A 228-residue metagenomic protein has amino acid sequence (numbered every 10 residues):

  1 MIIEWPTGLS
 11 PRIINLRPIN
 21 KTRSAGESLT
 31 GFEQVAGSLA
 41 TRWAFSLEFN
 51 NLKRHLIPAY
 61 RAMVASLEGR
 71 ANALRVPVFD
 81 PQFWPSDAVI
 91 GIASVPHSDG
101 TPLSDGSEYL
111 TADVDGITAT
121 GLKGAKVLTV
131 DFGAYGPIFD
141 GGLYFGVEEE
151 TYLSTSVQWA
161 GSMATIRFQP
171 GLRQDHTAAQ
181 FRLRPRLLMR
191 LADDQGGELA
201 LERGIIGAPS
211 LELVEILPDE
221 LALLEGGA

Functional and structural regions predicted by a protein language model:
M1-A228: Extracellular/virion structural assembly segments
